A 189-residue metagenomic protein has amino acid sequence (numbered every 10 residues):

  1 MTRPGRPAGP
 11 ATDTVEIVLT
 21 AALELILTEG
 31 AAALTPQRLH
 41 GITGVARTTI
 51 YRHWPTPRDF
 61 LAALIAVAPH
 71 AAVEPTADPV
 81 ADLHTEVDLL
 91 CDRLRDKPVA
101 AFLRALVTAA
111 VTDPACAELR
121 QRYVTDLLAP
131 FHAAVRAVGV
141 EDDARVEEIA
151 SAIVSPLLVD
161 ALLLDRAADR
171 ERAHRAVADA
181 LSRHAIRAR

Functional and structural regions predicted by a protein language model:
M1-I42, D59: Basic, helix-initiating cap at the start of DNA-binding domains
M1-T2, A129, A133-V140, L163-R189: C-terminal peripheral helix-coil segments that are non-catalytic and often amphipathic
V18, A33, I50, T56-L61 (+2 more regions): Short amphipathic alpha-helical segment with a characteristic S/N-K-E followed by hydrophobic residues
P36, T43-W54: Short hydrophobic/aromatic patch on the recognition helix
I65, L94-Q121: Amphipathic alpha-helical segments used for helix-helix packing
A71-A100, A150: Hydrophobic alpha-helical connector segments
A101, P114-G139: Amphipathic alpha-helical packing segments from all-alpha helical-bundle domains
H132, D143-V154, H174: Short, well-structured alpha-helical segments
